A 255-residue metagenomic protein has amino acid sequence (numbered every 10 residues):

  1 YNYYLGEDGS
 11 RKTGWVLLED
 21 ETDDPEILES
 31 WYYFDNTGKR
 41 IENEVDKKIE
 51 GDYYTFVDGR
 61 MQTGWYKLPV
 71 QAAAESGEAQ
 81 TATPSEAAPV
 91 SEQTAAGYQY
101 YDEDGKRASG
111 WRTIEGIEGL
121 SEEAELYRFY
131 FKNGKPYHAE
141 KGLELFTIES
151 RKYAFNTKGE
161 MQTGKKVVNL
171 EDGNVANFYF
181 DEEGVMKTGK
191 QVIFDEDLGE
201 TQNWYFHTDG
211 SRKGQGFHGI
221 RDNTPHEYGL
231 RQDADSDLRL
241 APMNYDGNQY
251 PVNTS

Functional and structural regions predicted by a protein language model:
Y1-S255: Extracellular adhesion/carbohydrate-binding repeat motifs centered on closely spaced tryptophans
